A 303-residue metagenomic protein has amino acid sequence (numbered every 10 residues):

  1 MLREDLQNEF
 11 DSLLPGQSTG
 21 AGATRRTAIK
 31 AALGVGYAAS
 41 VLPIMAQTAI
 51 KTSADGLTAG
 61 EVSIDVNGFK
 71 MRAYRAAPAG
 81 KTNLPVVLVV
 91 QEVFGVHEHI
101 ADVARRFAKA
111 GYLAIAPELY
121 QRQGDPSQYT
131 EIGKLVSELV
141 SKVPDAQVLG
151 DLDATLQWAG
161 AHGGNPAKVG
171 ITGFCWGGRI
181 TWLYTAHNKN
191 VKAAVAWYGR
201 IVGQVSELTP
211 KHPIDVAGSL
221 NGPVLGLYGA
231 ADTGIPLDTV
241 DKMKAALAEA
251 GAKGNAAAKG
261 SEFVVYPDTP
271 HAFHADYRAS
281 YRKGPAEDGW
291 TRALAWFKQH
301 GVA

Functional and structural regions predicted by a protein language model:
M1-A23: N-terminal secretory signal peptides
G22-K30, Y37-T52: N-terminal twin-arginine translocation
T48-A79: N-terminal cap/lid segment of alpha/beta-hydrolase-fold proteins
N83-E92: Short beta-strand element of the alpha/beta-hydrolase
T130-G170, V302: Gly/Ser-rich "nucleophile elbow"/oxyanion-hole loop immediately N-terminal to the catalytic nucleophile in hydrolases
A154-V216: Primarily recognizes the serine-hydrolase "nucleophile elbow" in alpha/beta-hydrolase and SGNH/GDSL folds
G226-Y228: Short beta-strand/loop motif that positions the catalytic acidic residue of the alpha/beta-hydrolase fold
A250-A303: C-terminal catalytic histidine-bearing segment of alpha/beta-hydrolase fold enzymes
